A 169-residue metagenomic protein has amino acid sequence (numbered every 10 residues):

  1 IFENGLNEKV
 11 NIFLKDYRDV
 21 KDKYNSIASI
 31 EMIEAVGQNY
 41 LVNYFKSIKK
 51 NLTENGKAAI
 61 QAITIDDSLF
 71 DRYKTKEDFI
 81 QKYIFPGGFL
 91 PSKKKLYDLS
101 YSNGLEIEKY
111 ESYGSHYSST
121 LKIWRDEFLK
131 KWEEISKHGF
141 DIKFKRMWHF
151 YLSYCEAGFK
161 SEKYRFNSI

Functional and structural regions predicted by a protein language model:
N4-G5, L52: A generic alpha-to-beta junction signature in SAM-dependent methyltransferases
G5-Y17: Conserved SAM-binding strand-loop segment of SAM-dependent methyltransferases
K15, I30-E34: Residues lining the SAM
R18-A28: A short acidic, Gly/Pro-enriched loop at the edge of an enzyme's catalytic core that lines a small-molecule cofactor
A28-E31, S47: Polar, glycine-rich mid-to-C-terminal structural blocks that act as macromolecule-binding/assembly scaffolds
V42-K57: A short glycine-rich, Lys/Arg-flanked "PGG" loop and its adjoining helix->strand segment in the class I
Q61: Alpha/beta-hydrolase-fold catalytic nucleophile elbow
T64-S168: Substrate-binding/catalytic lobe of Class I Rossmann-like enzymes that use SAM or dcSAM, i.e., the mid-to-C-terminal
